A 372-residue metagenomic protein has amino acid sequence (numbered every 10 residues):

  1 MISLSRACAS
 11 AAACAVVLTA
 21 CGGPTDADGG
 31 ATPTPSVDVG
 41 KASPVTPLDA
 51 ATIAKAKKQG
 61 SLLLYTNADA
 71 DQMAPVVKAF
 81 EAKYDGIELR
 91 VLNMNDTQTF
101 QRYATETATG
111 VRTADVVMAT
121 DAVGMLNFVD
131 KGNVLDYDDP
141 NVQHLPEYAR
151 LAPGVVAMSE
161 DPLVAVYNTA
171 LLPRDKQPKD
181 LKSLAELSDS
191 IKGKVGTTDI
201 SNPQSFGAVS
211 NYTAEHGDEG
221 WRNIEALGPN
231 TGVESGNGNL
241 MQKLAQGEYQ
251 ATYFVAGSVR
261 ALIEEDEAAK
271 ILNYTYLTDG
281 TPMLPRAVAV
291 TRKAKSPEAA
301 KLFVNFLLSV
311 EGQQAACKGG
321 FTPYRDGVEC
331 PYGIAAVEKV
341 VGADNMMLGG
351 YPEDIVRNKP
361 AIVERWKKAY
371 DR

Functional and structural regions predicted by a protein language model:
C21-T32: Bacterial lipoprotein signal-peptidase II cleavage site
P47-K57, N67-E88, A165, L262: Short, polar/charged alpha-helical segment
L63-V76, R90-A104, R112-Y249: Extracytoplasmic ligand-binding site segments that recognize negatively charged/polar headgroups
V123-N127, Q250-K270: A ligand-binding cleft/hinge motif common to bilobed small-molecule-binding domains
V134-N141, G154-A157, A185, E264-E265 (+2 more regions): Short beta-strand->loop
P282-R286, T291-G350: Mature extracytoplasmic/periplasmic domains
L348-R372: Conserved C-terminal helix/tail region of periplasmic/extracytoplasmic solute-binding proteins
